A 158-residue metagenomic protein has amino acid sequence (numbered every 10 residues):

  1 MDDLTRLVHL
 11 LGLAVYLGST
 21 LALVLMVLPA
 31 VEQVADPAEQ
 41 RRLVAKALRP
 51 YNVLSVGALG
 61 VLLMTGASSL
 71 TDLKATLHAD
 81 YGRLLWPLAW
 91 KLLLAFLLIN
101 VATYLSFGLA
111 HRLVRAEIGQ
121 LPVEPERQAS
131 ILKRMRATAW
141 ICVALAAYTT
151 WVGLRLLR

Functional and structural regions predicted by a protein language model:
M1-R158: Polytopic transmembrane helical bundles with strong interfacial aromatic enrichment
